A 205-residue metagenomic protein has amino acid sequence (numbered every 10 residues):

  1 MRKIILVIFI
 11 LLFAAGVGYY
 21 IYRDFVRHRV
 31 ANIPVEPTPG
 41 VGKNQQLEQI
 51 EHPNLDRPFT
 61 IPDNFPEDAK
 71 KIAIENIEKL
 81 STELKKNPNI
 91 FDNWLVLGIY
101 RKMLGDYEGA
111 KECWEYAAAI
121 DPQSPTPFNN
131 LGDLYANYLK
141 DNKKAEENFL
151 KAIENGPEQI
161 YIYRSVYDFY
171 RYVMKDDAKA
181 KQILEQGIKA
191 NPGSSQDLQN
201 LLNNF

Functional and structural regions predicted by a protein language model:
M1-E75: Long, contiguous interaction/recruitment modules in multidomain scaffold/adaptor proteins
V7, L11-A14, N32, F169-F205: Terminal, low-structured helical/coil segments at or just beyond the last alpha-helical repeat
R57-P62, A73-S81, F91-I99, N129-D133 (+1 more regions): Alpha-helical tetratricopeptide repeat
A69-T82, L104-Y116, L139-K151, V173-Q186: Structural signature of tandem alpha-helical TPR/SEL1-like repeats, specifically the intra-repeat loop/turn
K86, I120, N155-G156, A190-N191: Structural marker of alpha-solenoid helical repeat scaffolds
N89, Q123, E158, G193-S194: Short helix-capping/linker turns of helical repeat alpha-solenoids
D92-V96, T126-N130, K143, I160-V166 (+2 more regions): Alpha-solenoid helical repeat scaffolds
R101, Y135, Y170-R171: Residue at a conserved register position within TPR or TPR-like alpha-solenoid repeats
